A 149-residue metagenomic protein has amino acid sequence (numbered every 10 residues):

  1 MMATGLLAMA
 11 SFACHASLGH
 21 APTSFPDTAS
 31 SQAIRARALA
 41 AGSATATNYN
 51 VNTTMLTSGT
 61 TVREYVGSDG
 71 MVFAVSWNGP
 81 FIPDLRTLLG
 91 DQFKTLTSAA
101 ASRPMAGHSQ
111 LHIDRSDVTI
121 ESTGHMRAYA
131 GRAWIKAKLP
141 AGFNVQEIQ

Functional and structural regions predicted by a protein language model:
M1-G5, A10-T61, S68-Q149: Polybasic/polar functional segments that serve as interface/processing modules
